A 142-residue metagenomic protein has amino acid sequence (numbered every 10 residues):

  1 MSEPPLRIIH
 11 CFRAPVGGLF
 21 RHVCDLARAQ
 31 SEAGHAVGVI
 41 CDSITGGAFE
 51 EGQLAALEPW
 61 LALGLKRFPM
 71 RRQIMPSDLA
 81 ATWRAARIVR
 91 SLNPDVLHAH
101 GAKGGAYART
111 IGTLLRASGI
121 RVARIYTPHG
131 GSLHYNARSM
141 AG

Functional and structural regions predicted by a protein language model:
P5-L6, V122: Nucleotide donor/acceptor-binding cores
L6-S77: N-terminal strand-loop element at the rim of the active site of nucleotide-sugar-dependent glycosyltransferases
R7, D95-V96: Structural motif
F12, C41, G101, Y126-G130: A cross-domain feature marking catalytic cores of carbohydrate-active enzymes and several ubiquitous metabolic/repair
D25-L26, A80-I88, Y107: Alpha-helical elements of Rossmann-like donor-binding domains used by nucleotide-donor carbohydrate transfer enzymes
S77-W83, G119-I125, S132-G142: Nucleotide-sugar donor phosphate/pyrophosphate-binding loop at the beta->alpha transition of glycosyltransferases
V89, N93-D95: Proline-aspartate-enriched helix->loop->beta-strand connector
A99-G105: Short His-centered aromatic/hydrophobic patch
